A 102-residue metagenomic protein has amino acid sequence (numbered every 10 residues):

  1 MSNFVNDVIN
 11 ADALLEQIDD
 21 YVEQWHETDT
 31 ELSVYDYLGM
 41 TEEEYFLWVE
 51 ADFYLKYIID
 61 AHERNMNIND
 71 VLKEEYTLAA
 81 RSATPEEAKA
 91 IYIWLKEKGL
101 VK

Functional and structural regions predicted by a protein language model:
M1: Short acidic (Asp/Glu) and glycine-rich catalytic loops that position anionic groups and cofactors
F4-V71: Amphipathic alpha-helical packing elements
N69-K102: Amphipathic alpha-helical binding modules
